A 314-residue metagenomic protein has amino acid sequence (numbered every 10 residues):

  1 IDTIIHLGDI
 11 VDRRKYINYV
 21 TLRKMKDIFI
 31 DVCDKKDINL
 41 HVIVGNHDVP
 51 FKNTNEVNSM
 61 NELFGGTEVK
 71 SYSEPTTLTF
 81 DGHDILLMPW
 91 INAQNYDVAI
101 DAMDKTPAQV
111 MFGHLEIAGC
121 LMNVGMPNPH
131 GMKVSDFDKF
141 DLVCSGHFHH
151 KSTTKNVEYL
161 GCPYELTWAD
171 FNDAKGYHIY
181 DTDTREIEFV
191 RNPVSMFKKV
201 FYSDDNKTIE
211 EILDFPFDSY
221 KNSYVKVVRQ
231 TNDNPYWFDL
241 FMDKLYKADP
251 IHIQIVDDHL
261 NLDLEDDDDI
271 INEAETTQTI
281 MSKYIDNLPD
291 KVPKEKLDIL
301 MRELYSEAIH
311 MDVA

Functional and structural regions predicted by a protein language model:
I1-T77, D136-F140: Core catalytic region of metal-dependent phosphoesterases/phosphodiesterases, especially metallo-beta-lactamase-like
I4, D9, M25, G45 (+6 more regions): Divalent metal-coordination and catalytic microenvironments
I5, H41, Y72, L86 (+3 more regions): Hydrophobic/aromatic beta-strand patches that form the interior of the parallel beta-sheet core in alpha/beta enzyme
D12-K15, H41-N53, L78-T79, N92-N95 (+3 more regions): Active-site environment of divalent metal-dependent phosphoester hydrolases
M25, D48-S135, L160: Conserved catalytic scaffold of divalent metal-dependent phosphoesterases
C33-K36, A102-T106, V134-K139, D218-Y220 (+1 more regions): Short, conserved loop/helix-junction motifs that constitute active-site signature segments in enzyme catalytic cores
N123-E188: Conserved beta-sheet core of the metallophosphoesterase superfamily
T182-A314: Accessory, non-catalytic peripheral segments of nucleic-acid enzymes
